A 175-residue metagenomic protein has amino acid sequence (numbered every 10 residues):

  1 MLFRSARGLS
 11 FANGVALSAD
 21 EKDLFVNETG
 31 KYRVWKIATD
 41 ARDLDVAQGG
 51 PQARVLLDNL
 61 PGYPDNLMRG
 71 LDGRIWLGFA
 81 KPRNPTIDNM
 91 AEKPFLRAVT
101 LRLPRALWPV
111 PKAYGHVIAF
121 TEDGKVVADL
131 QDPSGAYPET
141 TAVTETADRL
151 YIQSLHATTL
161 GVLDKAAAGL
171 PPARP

Functional and structural regions predicted by a protein language model:
G8, S18, L24-K31, L77-K81 (+2 more regions): Conserved beta-strand positions in repeat-built beta-propeller and related beta-rich domains
F11-N13, G30, Q52, L60-Y63 (+2 more regions): Beta-rich catalytic cores
A19-E21, R69-D72, E145-D148: Residue-level detector of Asp-centered blade-edge/turn motifs that repeat once per structural unit in beta-propeller
Y32-V34, R83-P85, V117, T159-G161: Structural signal for beta-propeller blades
A38-D45, D164-P171: Short loop/turn segments immediately following beta-strands, especially the blade-tip and inter-blade linker loops
P61-A128: Loop/turn-rich, solvent-exposed surfaces of beta-rich toroidal or solenoidal domains
